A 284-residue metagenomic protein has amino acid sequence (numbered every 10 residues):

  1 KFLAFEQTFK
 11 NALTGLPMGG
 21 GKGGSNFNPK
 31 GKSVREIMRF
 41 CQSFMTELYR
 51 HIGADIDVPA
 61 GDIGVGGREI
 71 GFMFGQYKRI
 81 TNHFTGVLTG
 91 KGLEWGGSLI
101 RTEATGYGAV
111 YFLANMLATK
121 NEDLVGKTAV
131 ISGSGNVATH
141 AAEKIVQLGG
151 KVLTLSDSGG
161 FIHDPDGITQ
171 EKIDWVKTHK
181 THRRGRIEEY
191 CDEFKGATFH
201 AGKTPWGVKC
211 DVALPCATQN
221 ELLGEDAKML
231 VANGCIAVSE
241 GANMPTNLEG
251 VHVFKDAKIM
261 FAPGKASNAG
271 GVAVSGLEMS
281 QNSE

Functional and structural regions predicted by a protein language model:
K1-A4, M38-Y49, I70-G75, Y107-A114 (+5 more regions): Predominant activation on well-ordered alpha-helical scaffold segments within soluble catalytic domains
K1-L99: N-terminal ligand-binding/catalytic initiation module
F5-F9, K30, Q42-A54, G75-H83 (+5 more regions): Generic secondary-structure signature for well-ordered alpha-helical cores
G20-S25, G64-V65, E69, G135 (+2 more regions): Glycine-rich beta-alpha junction loops
I52-D55, E122-G126, V208-D211, L230-A237 (+1 more regions): Short, surface-exposed connector motifs at secondary-structure boundaries
T89-G92, G97-K209: Glycine-rich phosphate/diphosphate-binding loop of Rossmann-like nucleotide-binding domains
A217-E284: Rossmann-fold NAD(P)-binding glycine/threonine-rich loop
